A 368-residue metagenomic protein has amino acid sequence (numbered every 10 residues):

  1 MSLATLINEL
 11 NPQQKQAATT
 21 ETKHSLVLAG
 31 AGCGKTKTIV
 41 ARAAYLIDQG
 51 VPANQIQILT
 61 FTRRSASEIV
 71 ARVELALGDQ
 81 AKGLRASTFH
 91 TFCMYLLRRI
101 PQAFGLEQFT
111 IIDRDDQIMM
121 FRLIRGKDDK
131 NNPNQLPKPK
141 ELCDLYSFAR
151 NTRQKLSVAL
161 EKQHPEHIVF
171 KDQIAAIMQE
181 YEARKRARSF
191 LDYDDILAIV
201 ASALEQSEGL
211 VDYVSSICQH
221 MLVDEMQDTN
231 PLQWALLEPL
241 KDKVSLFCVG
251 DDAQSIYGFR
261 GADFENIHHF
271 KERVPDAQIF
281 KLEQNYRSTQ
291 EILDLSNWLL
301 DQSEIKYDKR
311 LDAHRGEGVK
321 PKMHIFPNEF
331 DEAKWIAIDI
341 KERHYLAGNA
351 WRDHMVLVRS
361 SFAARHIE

Functional and structural regions predicted by a protein language model:
M1-E107, I111, D212, D294-N297 (+1 more regions): P-loop NTPase Walker
N8-T19, K23-V27, Q57, S65-A66 (+4 more regions): Conserved helicase NTPase motor core
K23, V51-Q55, K82-G83, D242-S245 (+4 more regions): Short glycine-/polar-rich loops that comprise or flank the Walker A/P-loop and associated switch/sensor motifs
V27, A31-I39, P275-Q278, E283-E368: Helicase P-loop NTPase motor core
R42, E68-A76, F92-R99, M120-I124 (+6 more regions): Alpha-helical scaffold elements adjacent to nucleotide-binding pockets in ATP/GTP-utilizing enzyme cores
D48-P52, L77-D79, Y213-V214, T229 (+4 more regions): Conserved catalytic network of the ASCE P-loop NTPase/AAA+ motor domain
A76, R99, A103, K127-D128 (+4 more regions): Phosphate/oxyanion-binding loops and surfaces in catalytic or ligand/nucleic-acid-binding neighborhoods
R114-K185: Coupling/switch/interface segments within P-loop NTPase motor domains and analogous charged loops in nucleic-acid
